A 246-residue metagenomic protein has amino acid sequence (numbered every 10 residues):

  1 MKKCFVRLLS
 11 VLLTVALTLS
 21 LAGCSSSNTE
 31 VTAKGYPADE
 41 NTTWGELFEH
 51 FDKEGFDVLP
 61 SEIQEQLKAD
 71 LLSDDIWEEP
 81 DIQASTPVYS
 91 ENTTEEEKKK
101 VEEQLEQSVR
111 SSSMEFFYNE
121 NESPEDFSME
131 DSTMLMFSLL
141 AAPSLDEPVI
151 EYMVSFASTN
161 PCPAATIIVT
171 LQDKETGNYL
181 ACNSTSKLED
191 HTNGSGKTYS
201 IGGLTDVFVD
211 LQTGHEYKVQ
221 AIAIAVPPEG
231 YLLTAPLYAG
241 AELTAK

Functional and structural regions predicted by a protein language model:
M1-V11: Bacterial N-terminal signal peptides that target proteins for export
C4-F5, K100, Q220: Residue-level detector of intrinsically disordered/flexible regions characterized by low predicted structural confidence
V11-T18: Hydrophobic alpha-helical membrane-embedded or membrane-associated segments
S20-G23: C-terminal motif of bacterial Sec signal peptides marking the signal peptidase cleavage site
S27-D146: N-terminal propeptides/leader regions of secreted preproproteins that are proteolytically removed before maturation
F116-K246: Mature extracytoplasmic or otherwise solvent-exposed domains
